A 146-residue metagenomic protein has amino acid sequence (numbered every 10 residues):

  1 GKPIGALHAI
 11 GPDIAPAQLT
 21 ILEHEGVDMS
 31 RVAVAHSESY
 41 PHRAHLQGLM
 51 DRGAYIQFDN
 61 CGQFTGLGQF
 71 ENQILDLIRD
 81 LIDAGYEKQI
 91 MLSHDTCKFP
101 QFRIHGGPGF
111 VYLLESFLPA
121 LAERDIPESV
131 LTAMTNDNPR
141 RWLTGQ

Functional and structural regions predicted by a protein language model:
G1-Y40: Divalent metal-binding pocket/active-site signature
I4-A6, V32-A35, I56-F58, I90-H94: Hydrophobic faces of well-ordered beta-strands that scaffold small-molecule active sites in alpha/beta enzyme cores
I10, E38, C61-G62, C97 (+1 more regions): Catalytic metal-binding/acid-base residues of hydrolase active sites
E23-R31, M50-Q57, K88: Glycine-enriched alpha-helix->loop->beta-strand junction motifs that scaffold or abut catalytic
V32-H42, N60-R79: Active-site glycine- and acidic-residue-rich loops that bind and position anionic ligands or nucleotide-like cofactors
Q47, L75-E87: Short amphipathic alpha-helices and their capping/turn segments at secondary-structure boundaries
F58-C61, Y86-G107: Short acidic/histidine-rich active-site segments
Y112-Q146: Mid-to-C-terminal alpha-helical segments outside catalytic/metal-binding sites
